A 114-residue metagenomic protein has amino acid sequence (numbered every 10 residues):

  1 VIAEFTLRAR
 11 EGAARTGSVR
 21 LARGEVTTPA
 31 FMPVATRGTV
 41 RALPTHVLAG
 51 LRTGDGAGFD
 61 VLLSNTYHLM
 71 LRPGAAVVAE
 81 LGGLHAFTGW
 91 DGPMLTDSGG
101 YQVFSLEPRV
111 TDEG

Functional and structural regions predicted by a protein language model:
V1-G114: Non-catalytic, usually N-terminal nucleic-acid engagement modules in DNA/RNA processing proteins
